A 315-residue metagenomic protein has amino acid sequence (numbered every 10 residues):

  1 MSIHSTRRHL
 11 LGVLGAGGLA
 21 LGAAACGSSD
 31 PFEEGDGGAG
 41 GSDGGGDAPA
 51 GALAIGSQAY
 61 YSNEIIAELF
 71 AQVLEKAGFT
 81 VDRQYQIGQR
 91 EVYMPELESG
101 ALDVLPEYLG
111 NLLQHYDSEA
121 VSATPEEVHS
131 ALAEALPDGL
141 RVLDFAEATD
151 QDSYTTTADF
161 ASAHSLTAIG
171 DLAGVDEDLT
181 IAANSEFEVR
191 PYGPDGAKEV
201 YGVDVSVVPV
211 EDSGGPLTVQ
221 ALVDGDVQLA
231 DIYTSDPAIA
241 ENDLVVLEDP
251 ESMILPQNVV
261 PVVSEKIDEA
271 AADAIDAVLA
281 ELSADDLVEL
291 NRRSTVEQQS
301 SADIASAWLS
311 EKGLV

Functional and structural regions predicted by a protein language model:
R7-L11: N-terminal export leaders
C26-D43: Bacterial lipoprotein signal-peptidase II cleavage site
P49, S62, A274-V315: An extracytoplasmic/periplasmic, membrane-proximal ligand-sensing/linker region
A50-D82, I87, E147-G215, Q299-D303: Bilobed "Venus flytrap"/periplasmic-binding protein-like clamshell domains and structurally analogous long
D103-E107, V227-I232: Paired acidic/hydrophobic, glycine-rich loop segments that form the ligand-binding mouth/hinge of periplasmic-binding
Y116-L143, D226-L229, A238-E251: Ligand-binding "clamshell"
D152-S162, Q257-E269: A bilobed periplasmic-binding-protein/Venus flytrap-type ligand-binding module shared by bacterial periplasmic
